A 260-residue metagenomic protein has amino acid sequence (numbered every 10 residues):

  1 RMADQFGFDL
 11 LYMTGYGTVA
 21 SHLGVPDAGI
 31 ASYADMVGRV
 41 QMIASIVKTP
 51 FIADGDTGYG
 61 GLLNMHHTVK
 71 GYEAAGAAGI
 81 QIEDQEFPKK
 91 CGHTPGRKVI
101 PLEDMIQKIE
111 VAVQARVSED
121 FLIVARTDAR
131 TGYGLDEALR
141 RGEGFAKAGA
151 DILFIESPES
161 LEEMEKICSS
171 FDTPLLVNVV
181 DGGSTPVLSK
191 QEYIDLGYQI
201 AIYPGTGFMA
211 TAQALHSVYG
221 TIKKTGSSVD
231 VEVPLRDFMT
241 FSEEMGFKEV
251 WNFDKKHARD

Functional and structural regions predicted by a protein language model:
R1-Q213, S217-T221, V250-D260: Alpha/beta enzyme core
I222-D260: Flexible C-terminal active-site loop/helix
